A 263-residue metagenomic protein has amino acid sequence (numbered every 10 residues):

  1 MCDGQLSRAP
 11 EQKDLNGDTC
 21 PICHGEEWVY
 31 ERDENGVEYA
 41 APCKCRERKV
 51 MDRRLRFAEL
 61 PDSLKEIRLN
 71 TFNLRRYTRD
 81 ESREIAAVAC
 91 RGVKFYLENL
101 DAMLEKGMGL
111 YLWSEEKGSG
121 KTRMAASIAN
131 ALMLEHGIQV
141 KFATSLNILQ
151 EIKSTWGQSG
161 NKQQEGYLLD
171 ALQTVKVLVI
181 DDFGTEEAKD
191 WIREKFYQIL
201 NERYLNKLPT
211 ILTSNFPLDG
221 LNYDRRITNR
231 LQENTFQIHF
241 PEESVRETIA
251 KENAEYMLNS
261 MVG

Functional and structural regions predicted by a protein language model:
T19-S63: Interdomain "pre-motor" coupling segment immediately N-terminal to P-loop NTPase/helicase cores
C45-F95: Charged, amphipathic alpha-helical linker segments immediately N-terminal to NTP-binding catalytic cores
D80-C90, W113-S119, L132-T174: Short glycine-rich substrate-engagement loop in P-loop NTPases that contacts/grips substrate
L97-D101, E151-L178, E194, Q198-E202 (+1 more regions): Conserved alpha-helical scaffold flanking the Walker A/P-loop in AAA+ ATPase domains
E105-M124: Walker A/P-loop nucleotide-binding motif
I138-Q139, T174-V177, N206-L212: Loop/turn-to-beta-strand initiation segments
Q150, T155, T185-G263: Replace "adjacent to P-loop NTPase cores in ATP/GTP-dependent enzymes" with "adjacent to NTP-binding cores
